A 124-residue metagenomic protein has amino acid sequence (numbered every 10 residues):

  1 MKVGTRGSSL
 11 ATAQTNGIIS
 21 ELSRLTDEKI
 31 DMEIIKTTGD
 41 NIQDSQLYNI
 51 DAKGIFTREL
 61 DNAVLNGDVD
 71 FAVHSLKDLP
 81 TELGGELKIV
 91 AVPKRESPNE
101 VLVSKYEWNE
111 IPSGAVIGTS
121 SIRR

Functional and structural regions predicted by a protein language model:
M1-R124: Domain-level signature for soluble enzymes in the chorismate/prephenate branch of the shikimate pathway
